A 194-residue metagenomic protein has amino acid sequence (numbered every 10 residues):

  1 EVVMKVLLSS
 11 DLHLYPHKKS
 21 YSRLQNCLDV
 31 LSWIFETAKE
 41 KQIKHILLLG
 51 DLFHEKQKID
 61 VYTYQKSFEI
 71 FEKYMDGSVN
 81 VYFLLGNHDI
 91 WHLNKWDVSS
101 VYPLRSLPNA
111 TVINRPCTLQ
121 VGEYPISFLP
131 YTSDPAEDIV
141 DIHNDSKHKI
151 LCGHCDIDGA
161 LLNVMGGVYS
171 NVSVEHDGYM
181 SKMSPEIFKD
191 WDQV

Functional and structural regions predicted by a protein language model:
E1-V2, S78: Detector for intrinsically disordered, low-structure N-terminal pre-sequences
V2, D192-V194: Short, intrinsically disordered, charge-balanced linker/junction segments flanking boundaries in proteins
V3-L7: Extreme N-terminal starter segment of soluble prokaryotic enzymes
L8, L48, E55, S127-L129 (+1 more regions): Redox-cofactor binding/interface segments in oxidoreductases and associated redox assembly factors
S10-Y15: Short polar catalytic/cofactor-binding loops
P16-T118, I187-W191: Core catalytic region of metal-dependent phosphoesterases/phosphodiesterases, especially metallo-beta-lactamase-like
S67, D89-E186: Conserved catalytic scaffold of divalent metal-dependent phosphoesterases
